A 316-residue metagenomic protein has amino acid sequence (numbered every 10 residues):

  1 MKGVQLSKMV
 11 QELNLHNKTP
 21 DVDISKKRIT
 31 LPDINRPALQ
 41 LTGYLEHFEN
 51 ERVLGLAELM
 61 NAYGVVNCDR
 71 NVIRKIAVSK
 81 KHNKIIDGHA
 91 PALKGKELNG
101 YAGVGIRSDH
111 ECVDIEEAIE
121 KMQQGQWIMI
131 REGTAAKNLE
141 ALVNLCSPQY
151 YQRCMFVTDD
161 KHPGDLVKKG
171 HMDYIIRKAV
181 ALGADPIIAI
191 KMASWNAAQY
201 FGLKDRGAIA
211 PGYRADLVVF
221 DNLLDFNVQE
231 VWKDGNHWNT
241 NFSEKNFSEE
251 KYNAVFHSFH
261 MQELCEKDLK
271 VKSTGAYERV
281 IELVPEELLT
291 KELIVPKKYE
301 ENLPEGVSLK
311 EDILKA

Functional and structural regions predicted by a protein language model:
M1-I85, Q149: Divalent-metal coordination cores built from histidine and acidic residues
Q11-K18, E49-V53, K81-K84, Q124-Q126 (+5 more regions): Short coil/turn connectors at secondary-structure junctions
L15-P20, L54-E58, I86-G88, S108-H110 (+2 more regions): Hydrophobic faces of well-ordered beta-strands that scaffold small-molecule active sites in alpha/beta enzyme cores
K26-I29, D33-I34, A62-V66, L93-G95 (+2 more regions): Short, small-residue-enriched loops and turns at beta-alpha junctions that line or gate enzyme active sites
E58-D114, E132, A136: Divalent metal-binding pocket/active-site signature
E97, G103-R206, V218-F226: Active-site-adjacent C-terminal substructures of enzyme catalytic domains
V167-G183, I187-A316: Active-site microenvironment of metallo-dependent hydrolases
